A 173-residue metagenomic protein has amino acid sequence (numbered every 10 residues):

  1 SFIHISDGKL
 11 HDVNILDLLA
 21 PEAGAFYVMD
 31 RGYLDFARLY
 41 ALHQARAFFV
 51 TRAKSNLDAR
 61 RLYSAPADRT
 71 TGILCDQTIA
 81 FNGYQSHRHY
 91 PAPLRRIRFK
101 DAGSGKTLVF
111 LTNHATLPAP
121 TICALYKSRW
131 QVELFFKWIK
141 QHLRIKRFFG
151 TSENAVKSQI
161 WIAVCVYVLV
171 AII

Functional and structural regions predicted by a protein language model:
S1-I173: Single, function-defining residue in the core of a domain
